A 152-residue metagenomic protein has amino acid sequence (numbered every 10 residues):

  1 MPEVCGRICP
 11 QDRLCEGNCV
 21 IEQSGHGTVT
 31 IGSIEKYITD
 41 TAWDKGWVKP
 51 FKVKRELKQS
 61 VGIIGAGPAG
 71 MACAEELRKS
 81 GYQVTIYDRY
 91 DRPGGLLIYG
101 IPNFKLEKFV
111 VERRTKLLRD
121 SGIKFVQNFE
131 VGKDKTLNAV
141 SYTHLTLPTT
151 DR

Functional and structural regions predicted by a protein language model:
M1-L14: Immediate flanking context of iron-sulfur cluster ligation sites
N18, Q23-G32, I63-V131, R152: Beta1-alpha1 glycine-rich phosphate/pyrophosphate-binding loop at the start of Rossmann-like nucleotide-binding domains
T30-D44, V48: Short, structured interface segments
A42-S60: A short, basic/flexible loop-to-alpha-helix module at the beginning of a structural domain
K135-T136: Short acidic active-site motifs
V140: Cys-dependent condensing catalytic cores that perform Claisen condensation/acyl-transfer in fatty-acid/polyketide
T143-T149: Conserved small/polar residues in nucleotide/adenosyl-binding loops
